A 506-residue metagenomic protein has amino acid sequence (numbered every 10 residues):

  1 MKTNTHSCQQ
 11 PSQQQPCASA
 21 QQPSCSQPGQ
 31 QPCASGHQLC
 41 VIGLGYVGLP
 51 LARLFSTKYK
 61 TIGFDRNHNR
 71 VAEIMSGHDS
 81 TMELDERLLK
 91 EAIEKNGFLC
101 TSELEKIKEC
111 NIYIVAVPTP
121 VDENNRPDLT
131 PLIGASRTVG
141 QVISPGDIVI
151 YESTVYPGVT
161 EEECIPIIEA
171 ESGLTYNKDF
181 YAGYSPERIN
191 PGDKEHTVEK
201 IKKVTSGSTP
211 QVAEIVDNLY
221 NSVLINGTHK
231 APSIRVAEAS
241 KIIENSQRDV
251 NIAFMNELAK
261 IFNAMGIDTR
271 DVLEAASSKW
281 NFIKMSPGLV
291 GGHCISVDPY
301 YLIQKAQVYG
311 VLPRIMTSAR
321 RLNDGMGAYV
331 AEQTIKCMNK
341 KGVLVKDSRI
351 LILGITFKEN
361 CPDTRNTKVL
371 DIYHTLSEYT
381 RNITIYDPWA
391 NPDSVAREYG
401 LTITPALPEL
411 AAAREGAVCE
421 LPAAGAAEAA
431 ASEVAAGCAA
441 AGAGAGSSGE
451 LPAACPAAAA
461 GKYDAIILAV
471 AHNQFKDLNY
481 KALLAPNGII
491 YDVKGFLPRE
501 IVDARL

Functional and structural regions predicted by a protein language model:
K2-P11, C17, C25, P32-G425 (+3 more regions): Structural/interface elements that position substrates and couple domains in central-metabolism enzymes
A441-A443: Proteins enriched for Cys/Gly/acidic motifs involved in redox and nucleic-acid/cofactor modification
